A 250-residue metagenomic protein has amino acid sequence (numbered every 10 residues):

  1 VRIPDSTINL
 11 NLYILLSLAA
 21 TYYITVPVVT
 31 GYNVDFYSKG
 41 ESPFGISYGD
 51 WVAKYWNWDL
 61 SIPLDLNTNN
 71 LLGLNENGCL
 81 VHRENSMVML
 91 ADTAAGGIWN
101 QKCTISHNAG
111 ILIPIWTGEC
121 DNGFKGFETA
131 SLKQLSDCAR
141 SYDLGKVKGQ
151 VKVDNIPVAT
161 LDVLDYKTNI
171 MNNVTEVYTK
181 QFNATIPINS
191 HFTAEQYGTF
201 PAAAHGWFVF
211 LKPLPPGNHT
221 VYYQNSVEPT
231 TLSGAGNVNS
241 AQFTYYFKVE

Functional and structural regions predicted by a protein language model:
V1-G31: Secretory targeting signatures
Y32-N85, A241-Q242, K248-E250: N-terminal segment immediately downstream of the Sec signal-peptide cleavage site in secreted/extracellular proteins
V34-P43, S47, G78-L80, L90-D92 (+4 more regions): Feature for soluble, non-membrane regions of globular proteins
V52, S86-L90, G110-W116, A203-K212 (+1 more regions): Ordered hydrophobic segments in well-structured contexts
M87-P187: Extracellular-facing segments of soluble proteins and assemblies that are Gly/Ser/Thr-biased and enriched in aromatics
A109, P215-H219: Short tyrosine-centred short linear motifs in exposed loops/low-complexity segments
I113, H219-Y223: A short tyrosine-centered beta-strand micro-motif
V147-P216, Q224-E250: Extended, well-structured beta-strand/loop surface patches that form recognition or cofactor-anchoring regions within
